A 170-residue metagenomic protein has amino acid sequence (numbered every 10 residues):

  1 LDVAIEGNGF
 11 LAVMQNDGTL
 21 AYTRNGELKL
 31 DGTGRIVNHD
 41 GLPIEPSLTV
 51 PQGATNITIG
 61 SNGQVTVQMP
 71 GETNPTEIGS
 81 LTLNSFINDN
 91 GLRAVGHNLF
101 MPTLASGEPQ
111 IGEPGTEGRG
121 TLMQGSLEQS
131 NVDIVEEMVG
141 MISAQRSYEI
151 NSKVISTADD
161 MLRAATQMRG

Functional and structural regions predicted by a protein language model:
L1-G170: Amphipathic alpha-helical polymerization modules
